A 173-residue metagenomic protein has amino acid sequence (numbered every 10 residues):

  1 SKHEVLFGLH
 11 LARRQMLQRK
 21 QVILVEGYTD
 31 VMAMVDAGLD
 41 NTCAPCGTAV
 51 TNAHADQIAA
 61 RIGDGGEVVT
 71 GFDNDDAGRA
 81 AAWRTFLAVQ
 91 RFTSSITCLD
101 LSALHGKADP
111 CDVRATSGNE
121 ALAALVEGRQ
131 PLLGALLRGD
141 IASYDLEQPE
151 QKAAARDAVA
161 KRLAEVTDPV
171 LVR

Functional and structural regions predicted by a protein language model:
S1-D64, A82: Phosphate-handling DNA/RNA-contact segment within nucleic-acid enzymes
V22-L24, G65-A77, L99-S102: Acidic beta-strand-to-loop metal/phosphate-binding motif
T29, G47-V50, F72-A82, S102-K107: Acidic, metal-coordinating catalytic cores used for nucleic-acid/nucleotide bond scission and strand-transfer chemistry
A33, Q57, A81-A88, D109-V113: Alpha-helical scaffold elements adjacent to nucleotide-binding pockets in ATP/GTP-utilizing enzyme cores
G38-T42, T85-A88, R114-S117: Short secondary-structure boundary/capping segments
N41-T42, V68, S94-T97: Hydrophobic anchor at the start of a short beta-strand that flanks the dinucleotide cofactor-binding loop
A60-D64, L87-S94: Arginine/glycine-rich "motif VI" loop of SF2 helicases in the C-terminal RecA-like domain
S94-V172: C-terminal or mid-to-C-terminal helical accessory/interaction module adjacent to the motor/catalytic core
